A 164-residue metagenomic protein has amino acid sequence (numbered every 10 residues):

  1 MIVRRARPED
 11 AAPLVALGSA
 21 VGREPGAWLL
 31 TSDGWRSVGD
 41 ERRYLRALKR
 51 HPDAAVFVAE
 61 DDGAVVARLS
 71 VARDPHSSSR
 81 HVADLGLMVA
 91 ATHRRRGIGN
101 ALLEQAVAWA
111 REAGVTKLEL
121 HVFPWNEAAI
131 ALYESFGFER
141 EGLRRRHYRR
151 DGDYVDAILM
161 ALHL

Functional and structural regions predicted by a protein language model:
M1-V3: Extreme N-terminal starter segment of soluble prokaryotic enzymes
R5-A11, G22, G26-W28, S32-T92 (+3 more regions): Acetyl-CoA-dependent GNAT
L14: Hydrophobic pocket/interface hotspot
G18: Hydrophobic "lid"/C-terminal helical patch of Rossmann-like NAD(P)-dependent dehydrogenase/epimerase domains
S79, K117-F123, E134, E139-V155: Conserved catalytic-core motifs of GNAT/GCN5-like acyltransferases
R96, N100-A101, E112, W125-L143: Conserved active-site alpha-helix within GNAT-family acetyltransferase domains
V155-L164: Terminal substrate-recognition subdomain of acyl/acetyltransferases
